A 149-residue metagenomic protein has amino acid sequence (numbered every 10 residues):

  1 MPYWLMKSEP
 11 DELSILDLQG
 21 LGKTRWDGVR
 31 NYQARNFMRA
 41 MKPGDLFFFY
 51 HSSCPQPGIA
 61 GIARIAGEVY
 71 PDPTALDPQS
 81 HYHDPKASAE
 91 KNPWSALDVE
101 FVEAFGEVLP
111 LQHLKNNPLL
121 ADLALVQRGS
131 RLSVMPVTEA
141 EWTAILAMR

Functional and structural regions predicted by a protein language model:
M1-P43, E141-W142, R149: Compositionally biased, charged N-terminal/linker segments
S14-L16, Q56-I59, P71-T74: Short acidic/glycine-rich loop or secondary-structure boundary segments that cap or lie
F48-F49, R64: Hydrophobic beta-strand signal
Y50-Q56: Short, charged beta-turn/beta-strand-edge "cap" motif at the junction between a beta-strand and an adjacent loop
G61-R128, L132: Aromatic- and Lys/Arg-enriched surface recognition patch
K86, M148-R149: Catalytic cores of nucleic-acid ligases and guanylyltransferases
S130, V134, T143-I145: Long terminal accessory segments
